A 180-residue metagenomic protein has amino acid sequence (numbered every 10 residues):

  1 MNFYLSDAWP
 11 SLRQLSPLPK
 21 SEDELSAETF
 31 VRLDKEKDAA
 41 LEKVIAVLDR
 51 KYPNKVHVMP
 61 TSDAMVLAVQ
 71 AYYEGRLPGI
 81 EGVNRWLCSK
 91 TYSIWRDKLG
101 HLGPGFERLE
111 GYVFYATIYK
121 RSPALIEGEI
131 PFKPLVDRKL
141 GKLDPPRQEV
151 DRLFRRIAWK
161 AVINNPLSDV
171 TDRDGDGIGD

Functional and structural regions predicted by a protein language model:
M1-D7, D34, K51: Cell wall/extracellular polymer interaction/catalysis modules
M1-L5, H57-P60, A116: Structural recognition of the beta-strand scaffold that forms the well-ordered cores of secreted hydrolase catalytic
Y4-S11, L18: A basic- and aromatic-enriched beta-loop-alpha substructure that forms the phosphate/nucleotide- and DNA/RNA-contacting
Q14-A64, V69, G75-R76, E81-G82 (+4 more regions): Substrate-gating cap/lid alpha-helix
K51, K55, K120-I126, V170: Surface-exposed helix-capping loop/turn segments at secondary-structure junctions
R85-N164: Histidine-centered active-site loop/cap adjacent to the catalytic His in serine esterases/O-acetyl transfer systems
L167-D180: Extracellular calcium-associated, cysteine-rich motifs in secreted modular proteins
